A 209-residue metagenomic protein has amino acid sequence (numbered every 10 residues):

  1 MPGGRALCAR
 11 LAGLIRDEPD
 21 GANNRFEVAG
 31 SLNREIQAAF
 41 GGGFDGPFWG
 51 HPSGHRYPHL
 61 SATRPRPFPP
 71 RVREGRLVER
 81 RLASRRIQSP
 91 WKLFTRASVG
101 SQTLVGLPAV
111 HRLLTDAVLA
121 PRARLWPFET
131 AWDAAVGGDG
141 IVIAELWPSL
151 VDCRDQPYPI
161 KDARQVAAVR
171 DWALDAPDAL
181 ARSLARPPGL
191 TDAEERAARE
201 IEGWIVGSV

Functional and structural regions predicted by a protein language model:
M1-V209: RNase H-like (RuvC/DEDD) metal-dependent nuclease/polynucleotide-processing core
